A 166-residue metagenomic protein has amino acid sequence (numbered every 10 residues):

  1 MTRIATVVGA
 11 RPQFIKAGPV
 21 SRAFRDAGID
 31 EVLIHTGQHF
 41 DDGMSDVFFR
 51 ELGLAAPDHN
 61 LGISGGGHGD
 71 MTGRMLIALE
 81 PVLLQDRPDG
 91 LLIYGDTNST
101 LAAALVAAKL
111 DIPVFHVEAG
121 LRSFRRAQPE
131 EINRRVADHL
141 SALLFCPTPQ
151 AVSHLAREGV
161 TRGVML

Functional and structural regions predicted by a protein language model:
M1-Q38: N-terminal subdomain of nucleotide-sugar transferases
R3, D89-G90: Structural motif
A23, A103-A107, V136-A137: Hydrophobic/aromatic ligand-binding patch that stacks against planar heteroaromatic rings of cofactors or nucleotides
I29-M71, A78: Conserved nucleotide-sugar phosphate-binding/catalytic loop shared by glycosyltransferases and other
L76-R87: Short, well-structured alpha-helical segments in soluble
L92-L110: An aromatic- and histidine-rich active-site surface loop
I112-L166: Active-site-proximal region of nucleotide-activated glycan assembly enzymes, centered on histidine/acidic-rich loops
